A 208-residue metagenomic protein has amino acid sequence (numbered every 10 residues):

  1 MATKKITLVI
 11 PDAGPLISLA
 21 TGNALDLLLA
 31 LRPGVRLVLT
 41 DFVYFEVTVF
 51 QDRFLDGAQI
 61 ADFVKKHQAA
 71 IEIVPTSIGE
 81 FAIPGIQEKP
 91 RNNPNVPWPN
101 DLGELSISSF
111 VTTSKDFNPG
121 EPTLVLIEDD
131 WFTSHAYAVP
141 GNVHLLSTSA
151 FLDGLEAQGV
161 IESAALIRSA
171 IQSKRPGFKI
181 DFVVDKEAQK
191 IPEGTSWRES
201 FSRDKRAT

Functional and structural regions predicted by a protein language model:
M1-P11, L19-A69, N93-L105, S109-P122 (+1 more regions): Feature 3881 marks metal-assisted phosphotransfer/nuclease machinery and their flanking interaction elements
A69-P97: Acidic catalytic patch
V125-L126: Conserved SAM-binding loop
